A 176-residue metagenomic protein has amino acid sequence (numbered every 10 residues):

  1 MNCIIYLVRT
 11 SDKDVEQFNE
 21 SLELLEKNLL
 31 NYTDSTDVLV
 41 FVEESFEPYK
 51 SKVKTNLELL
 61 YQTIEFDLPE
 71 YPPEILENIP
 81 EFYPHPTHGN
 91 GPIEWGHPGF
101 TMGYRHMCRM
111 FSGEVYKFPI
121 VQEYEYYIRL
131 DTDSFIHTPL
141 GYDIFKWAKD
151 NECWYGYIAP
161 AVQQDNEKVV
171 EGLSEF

Functional and structural regions predicted by a protein language model:
M1-E23: N-proximal low-complexity "stem/linker" segments adjacent to membrane-targeting elements
R9-D14, F46, S134-H137: Short acidic, S/G/P-rich loop/turn micro-motifs used as interaction or catalytic elements
D14, E44-S51, D165: Short, charged/polar "capping" segments at the starts of alpha-helices and the immediately preceding loops
S21-S35: Short, acidic, metal-binding catalytic loop of nucleotide-sugar glycosyltransferases
D37-E44: Short internal beta-strands
V53-E123: Active-site-proximal specificity loops/subdomain of glycosyltransferases
P119, S134-G172: Conserved donor-nucleotide/metal-binding helix-loop-beta segment in metal-dependent transferases, i.e., the alpha-helix
